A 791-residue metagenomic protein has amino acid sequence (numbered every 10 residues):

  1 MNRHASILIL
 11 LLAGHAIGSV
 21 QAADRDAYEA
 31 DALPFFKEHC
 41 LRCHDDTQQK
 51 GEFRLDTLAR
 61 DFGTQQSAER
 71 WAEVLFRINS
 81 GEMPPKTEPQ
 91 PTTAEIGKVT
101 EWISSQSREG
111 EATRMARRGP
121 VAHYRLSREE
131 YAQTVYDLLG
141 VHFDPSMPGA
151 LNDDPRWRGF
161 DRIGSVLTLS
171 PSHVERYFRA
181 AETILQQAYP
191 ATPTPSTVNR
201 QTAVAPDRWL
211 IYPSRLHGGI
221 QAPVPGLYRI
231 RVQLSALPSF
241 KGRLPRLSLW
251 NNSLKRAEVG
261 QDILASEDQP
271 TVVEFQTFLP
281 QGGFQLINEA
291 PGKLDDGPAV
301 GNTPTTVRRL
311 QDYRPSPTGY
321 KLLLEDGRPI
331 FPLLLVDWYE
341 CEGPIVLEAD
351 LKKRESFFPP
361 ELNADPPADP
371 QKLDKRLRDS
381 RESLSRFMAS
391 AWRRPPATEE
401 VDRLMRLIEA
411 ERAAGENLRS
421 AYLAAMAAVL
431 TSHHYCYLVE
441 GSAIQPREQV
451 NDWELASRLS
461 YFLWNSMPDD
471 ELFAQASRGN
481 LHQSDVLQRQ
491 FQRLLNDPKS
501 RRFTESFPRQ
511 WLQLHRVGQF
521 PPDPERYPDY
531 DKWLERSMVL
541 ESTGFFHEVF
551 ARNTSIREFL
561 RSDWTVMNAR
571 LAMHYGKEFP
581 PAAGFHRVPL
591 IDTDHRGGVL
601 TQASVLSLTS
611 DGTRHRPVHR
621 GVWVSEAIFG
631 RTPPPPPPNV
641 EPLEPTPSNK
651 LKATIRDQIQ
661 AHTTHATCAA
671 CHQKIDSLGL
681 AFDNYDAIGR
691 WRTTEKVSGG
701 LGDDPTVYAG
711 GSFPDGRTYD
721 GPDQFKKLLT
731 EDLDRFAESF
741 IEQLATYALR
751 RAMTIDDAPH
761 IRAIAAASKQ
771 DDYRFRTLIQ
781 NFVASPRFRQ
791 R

Functional and structural regions predicted by a protein language model:
M1-H4: N-terminal secretory signal peptides that target proteins for export/translocation
S6-A16: Bacterial N-terminal signal peptides
L8, S19, A94: Alpha-helical and His/Cys-centered functional microenvironments
G18-D24: Boundary at the C-terminal end of the N-terminal hydrophobic targeting segment
R25-G51, Q66-E73, I78-E82, K86 (+1 more regions): Low-complexity, glycine/serine/threonine/alanine-rich intrinsically disordered linker and propeptide segments
D56-A59, P84: Residue-level detector of conserved, well-ordered beta-strand and adjacent loop positions that form binding/recognition
G63: Glycine-rich, highly charged phosphate/nucleotide-binding loops
